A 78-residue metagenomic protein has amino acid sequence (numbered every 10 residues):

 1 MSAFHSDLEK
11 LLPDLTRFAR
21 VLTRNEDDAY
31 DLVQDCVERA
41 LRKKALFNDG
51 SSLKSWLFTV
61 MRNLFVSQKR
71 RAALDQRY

Functional and structural regions predicted by a protein language model:
M1-R17, D27-Y30, L41, L53: A short, charge-rich alpha-helical start-of-domain segment used by transcription regulators
H5, E26, R71-D75: Conserved H-loop
L12, K44-G50, K54, D75: A short, glycine- and basic residue-enriched loop/turn that sits immediately adjacent to a domain's principal
L15, A40, K44, F65-K69: Hydrophobic recognition helices of helix-based DNA-binding modules
D31-E38, R42, S51-N63: Structural recognition of an alpha-helix C-terminal capping motif at a helix-to-coil junction
N48, T59-Y78: Arg/Lys-rich amphipathic alpha helix in sigma70-family domain 2
